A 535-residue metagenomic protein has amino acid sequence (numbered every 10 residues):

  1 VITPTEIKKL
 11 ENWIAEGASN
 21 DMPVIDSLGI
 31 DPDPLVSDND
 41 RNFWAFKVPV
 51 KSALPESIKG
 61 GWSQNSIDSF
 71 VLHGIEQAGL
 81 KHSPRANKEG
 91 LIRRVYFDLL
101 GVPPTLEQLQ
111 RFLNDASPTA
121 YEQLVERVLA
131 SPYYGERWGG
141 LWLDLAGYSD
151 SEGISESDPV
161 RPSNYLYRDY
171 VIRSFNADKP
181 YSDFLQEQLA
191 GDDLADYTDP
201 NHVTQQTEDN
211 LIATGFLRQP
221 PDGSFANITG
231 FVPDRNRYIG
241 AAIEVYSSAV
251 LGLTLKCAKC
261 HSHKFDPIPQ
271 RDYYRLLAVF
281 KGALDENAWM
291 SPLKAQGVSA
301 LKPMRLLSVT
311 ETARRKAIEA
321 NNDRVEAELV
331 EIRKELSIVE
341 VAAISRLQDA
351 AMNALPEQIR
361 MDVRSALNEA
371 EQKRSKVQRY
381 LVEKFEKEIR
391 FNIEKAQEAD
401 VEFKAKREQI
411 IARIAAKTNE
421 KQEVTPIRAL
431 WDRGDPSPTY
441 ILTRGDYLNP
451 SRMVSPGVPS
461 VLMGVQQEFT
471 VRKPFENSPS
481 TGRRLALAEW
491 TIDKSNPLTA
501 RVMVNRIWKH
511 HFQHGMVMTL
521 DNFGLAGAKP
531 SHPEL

Functional and structural regions predicted by a protein language model:
V1-D192, H263, A283-A354, Q358-V502 (+2 more regions): Aromatic- and Gly/Pro-enriched helix-to-coil junctions and flexible linker segments
V1-P4, S155, L194, H202-D323 (+1 more regions): Sequence context surrounding c-type heme c attachment/ligation sites in exported
V24-D26, I268-Q270, L520: Short, glycine/acidic-rich hinge or "gate" loops at secondary-structure transitions that mediate conformational
S182, T198-Q206, N236, D493-T499: Active-site neighborhood of thiol-dependent amide/isopeptide-bond enzymes
